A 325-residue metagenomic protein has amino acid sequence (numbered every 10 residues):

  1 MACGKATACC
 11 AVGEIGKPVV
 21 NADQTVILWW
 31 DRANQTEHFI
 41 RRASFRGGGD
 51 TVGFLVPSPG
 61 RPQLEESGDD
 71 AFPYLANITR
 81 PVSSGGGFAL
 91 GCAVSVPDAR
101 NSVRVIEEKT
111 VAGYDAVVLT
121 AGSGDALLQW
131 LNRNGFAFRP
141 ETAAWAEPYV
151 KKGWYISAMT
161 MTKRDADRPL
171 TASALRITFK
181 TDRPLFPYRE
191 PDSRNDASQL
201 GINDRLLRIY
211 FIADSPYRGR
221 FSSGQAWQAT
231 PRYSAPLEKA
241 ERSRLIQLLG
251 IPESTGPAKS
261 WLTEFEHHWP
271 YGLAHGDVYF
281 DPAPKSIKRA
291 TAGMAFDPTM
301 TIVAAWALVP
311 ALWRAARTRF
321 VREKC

Functional and structural regions predicted by a protein language model:
C3-Q24, A33-Q35, F138-C325: Accessory, solvent-exposed terminal regions and/or long lumenal/extracellular loops of proteins
E14-D31, S95-N101, E107: Short, compositionally biased low-complexity segments enriched in polar/charged residues
W29-V82, L127-P148: Surface-exposed, glycine/proline- and aromatic-rich loop segments on solvent-exposed faces across compartments
H38, V117-V118: Structural recognition of the beta-strand scaffold that forms the well-ordered cores of secreted hydrolase catalytic
R42, L119-A121, I212: Active-site-proximal beta-strand/loop segments in catalytic clefts of secreted hydrolases
P62-V111, T120-L128: A cross-kingdom signal targeting lumenal/periplasmic-facing segments of multi-pass membrane and secretory-pathway
G91-S102, T120-T160: Covalent nucleotidyltransferase core used to form phosphodiester bonds in nucleic acids
